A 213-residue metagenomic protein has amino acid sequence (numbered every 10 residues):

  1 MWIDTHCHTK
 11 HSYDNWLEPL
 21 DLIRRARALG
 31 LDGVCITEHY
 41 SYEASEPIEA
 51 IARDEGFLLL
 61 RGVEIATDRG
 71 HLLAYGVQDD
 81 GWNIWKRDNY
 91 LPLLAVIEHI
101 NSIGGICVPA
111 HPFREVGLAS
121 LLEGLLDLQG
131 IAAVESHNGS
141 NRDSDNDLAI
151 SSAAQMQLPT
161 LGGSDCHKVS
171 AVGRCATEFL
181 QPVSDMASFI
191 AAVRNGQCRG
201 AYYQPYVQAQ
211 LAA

Functional and structural regions predicted by a protein language model:
M1-Y13, P19-R24, Y42-P47, D54-F57 (+3 more regions): Charged catalytic cores and adjacent phosphate/nucleic-acid-binding surfaces used for phosphate/nucleic-acid chemistry
I23-E43, I106-V108: Divalent metal-dependent hydrolysis catalytic cores, especially in the metallo-beta-lactamase
C35, L58-L60: Short, conserved beta-strand segments within well-ordered enzyme catalytic domains that often line or immediately flank
T37, H111, S164: Short beta-strand/turn micro-motifs composed of small residues that flank or help shape donor/cofactor-binding pockets
G81-F113: Hydrophobic, well-structured mid-protein blocks that either form specific transmembrane helices
